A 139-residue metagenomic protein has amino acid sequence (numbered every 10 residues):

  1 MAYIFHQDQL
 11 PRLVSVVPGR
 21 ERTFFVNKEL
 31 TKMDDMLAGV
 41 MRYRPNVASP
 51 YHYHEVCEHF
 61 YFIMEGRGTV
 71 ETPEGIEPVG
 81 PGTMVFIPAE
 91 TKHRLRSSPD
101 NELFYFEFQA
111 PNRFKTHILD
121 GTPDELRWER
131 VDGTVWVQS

Functional and structural regions predicted by a protein language model:
M1-M36, P50, D120-S139: A short, N-terminal "cap"/entry segment at the start of jelly-roll beta-barrel domains of the cupin/DSBH fold
T31-D34, Y43-V47, R67-T69, I76 (+1 more regions): Short, charged/polar surface micro-motifs in flexible loops or helix N-caps
K32, T69, A89-T116: Ligand-binding loop in jelly-roll beta-barrel domains
G39-H54: Conserved short histidine dyad/triad with adjacent acidic residue
P45, V56, G75, T91-K92 (+1 more regions): A generic "binding-loop/recognition-motif" signal
V56-E58, F62-G68: Glycine- and acidic-residue-biased ligand/ion/polar-headgroup-sensing regions
E74-A89: Short acidic-glycine-tyrosine-enriched beta hairpin
